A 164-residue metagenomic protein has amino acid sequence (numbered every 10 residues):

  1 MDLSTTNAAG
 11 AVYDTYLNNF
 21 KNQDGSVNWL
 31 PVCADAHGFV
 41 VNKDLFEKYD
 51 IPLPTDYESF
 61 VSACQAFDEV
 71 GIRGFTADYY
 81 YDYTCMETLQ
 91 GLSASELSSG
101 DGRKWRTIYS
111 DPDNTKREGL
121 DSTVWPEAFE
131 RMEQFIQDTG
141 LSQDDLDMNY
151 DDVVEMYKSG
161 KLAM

Functional and structural regions predicted by a protein language model:
M1-H37, P52, V61, E87-T88 (+1 more regions): Hinge/lid segment of periplasmic solute-binding proteins
Y16, N42, D56-A63, C85-T88 (+2 more regions): Stable alpha-helical elements in mature extracytoplasmic
N28-W29, E69-Y79: Bilobed periplasmic-binding protein-like "clamshell/Venus-flytrap" ligand-binding domains
A34-A36, V41, D152: A conserved catalytic-core signature of glycosyltransferases
K43-T55, D138-L141: Aromatic-glycine-rich donor-binding/catalytic loop that engages nucleotide-sugar donors across glycosyltransferases
Y57-V61, Q143-K158: Short helix-initiation/N-cap motifs at beta->coil->alpha
A66, T107-D145: Glycine-centered hinge/linker elements that transmit conformational signals in sensory and ligand-binding systems
V70-G74, S159-M164: Alpha-to-beta junction loops
